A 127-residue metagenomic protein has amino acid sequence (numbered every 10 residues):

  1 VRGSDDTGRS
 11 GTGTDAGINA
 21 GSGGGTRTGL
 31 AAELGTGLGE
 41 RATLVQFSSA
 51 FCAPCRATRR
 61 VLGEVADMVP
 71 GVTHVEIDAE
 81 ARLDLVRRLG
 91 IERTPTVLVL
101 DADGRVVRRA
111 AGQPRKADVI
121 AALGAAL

Functional and structural regions predicted by a protein language model:
V1-G25: N-terminal targeting signals for export/organelle localization
A31-G35: Anionic-ligand binding region
L38-A50: Short active-site neighborhood of thiol/selenol oxidoreductases, capturing the structured segment around
S49-R60, E64: Conserved redox-active cysteine motifs that mediate thiol-disulfide chemistry, especially di-cysteine Cys-X(1-2)-Cys
V69-D84: Thiol-based oxidoreductase modules, predominantly thioredoxin-like and allied folds used for disulfide exchange
G90-L98: Structural micro-motif
V99-L127: Non-catalytic, surface beta->alpha helical segment in thiol-disulfide oxidoreductase systems
